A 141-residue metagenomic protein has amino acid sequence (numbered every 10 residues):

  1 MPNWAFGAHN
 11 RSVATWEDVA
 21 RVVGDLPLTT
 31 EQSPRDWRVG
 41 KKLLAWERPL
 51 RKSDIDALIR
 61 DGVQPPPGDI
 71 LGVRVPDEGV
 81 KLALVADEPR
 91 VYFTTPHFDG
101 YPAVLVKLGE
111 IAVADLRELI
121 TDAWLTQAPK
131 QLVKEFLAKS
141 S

Functional and structural regions predicted by a protein language model:
M1-S141: Charge-dense, helix-prone N-terminal extensions
